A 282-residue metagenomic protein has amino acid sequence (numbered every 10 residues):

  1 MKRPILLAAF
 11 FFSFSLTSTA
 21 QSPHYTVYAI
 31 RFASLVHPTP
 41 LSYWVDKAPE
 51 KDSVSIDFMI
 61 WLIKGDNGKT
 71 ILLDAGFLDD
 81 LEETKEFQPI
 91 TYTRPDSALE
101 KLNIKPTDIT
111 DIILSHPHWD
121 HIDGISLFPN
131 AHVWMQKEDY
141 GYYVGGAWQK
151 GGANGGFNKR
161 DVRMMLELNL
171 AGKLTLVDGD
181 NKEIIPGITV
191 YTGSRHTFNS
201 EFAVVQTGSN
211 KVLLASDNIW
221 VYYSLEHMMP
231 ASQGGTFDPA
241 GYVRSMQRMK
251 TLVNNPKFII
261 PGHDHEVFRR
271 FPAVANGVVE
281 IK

Functional and structural regions predicted by a protein language model:
M1-P23: Bacterial Sec-dependent N-terminal signal peptides
S22-H24, T93, A98-I104, D108 (+2 more regions): Metallo-beta-lactamase
V27, I63, D74, I109 (+7 more regions): Divalent metal-coordination and catalytic microenvironments
F32-A33, A75-L78, P117, D139 (+3 more regions): Active-site metal-binding loops of divalent metal-dependent hydrolases
S34-D96, F202-I219: Conserved beta-strand hairpin/beta-sheet module of binuclear metal-dependent hydrolase folds, prominently
Q88-M135: Active-site metal-binding motif and surrounding structural segment of the metallo-beta-lactamase
P89-Y92, F202, Q206-K282: Cap/insert and terminal regions of metallo-dependent hydrolase folds
I90, I125-L127, H132-Q136, V190-H196 (+1 more regions): Short, electropositive alpha-helical surface patch
